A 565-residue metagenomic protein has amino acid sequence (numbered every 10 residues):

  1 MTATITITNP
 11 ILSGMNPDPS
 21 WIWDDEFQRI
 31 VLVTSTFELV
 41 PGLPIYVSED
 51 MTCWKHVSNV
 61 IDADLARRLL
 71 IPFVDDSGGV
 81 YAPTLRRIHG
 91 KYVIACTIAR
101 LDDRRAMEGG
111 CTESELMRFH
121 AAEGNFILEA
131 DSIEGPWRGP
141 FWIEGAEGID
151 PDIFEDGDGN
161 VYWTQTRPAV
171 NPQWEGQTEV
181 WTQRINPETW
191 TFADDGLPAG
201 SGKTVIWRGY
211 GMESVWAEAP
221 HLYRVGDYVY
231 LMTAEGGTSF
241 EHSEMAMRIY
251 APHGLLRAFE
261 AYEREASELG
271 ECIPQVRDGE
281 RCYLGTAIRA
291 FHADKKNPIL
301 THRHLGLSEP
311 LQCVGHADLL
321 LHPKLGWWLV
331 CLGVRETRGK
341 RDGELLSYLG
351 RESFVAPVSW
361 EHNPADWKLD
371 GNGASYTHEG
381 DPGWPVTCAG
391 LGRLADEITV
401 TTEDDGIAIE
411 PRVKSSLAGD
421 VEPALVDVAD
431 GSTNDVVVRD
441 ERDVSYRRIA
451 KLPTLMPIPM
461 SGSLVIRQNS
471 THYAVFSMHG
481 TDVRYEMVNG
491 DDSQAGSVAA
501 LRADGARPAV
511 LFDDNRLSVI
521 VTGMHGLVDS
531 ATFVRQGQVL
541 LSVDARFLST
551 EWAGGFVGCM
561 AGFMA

Functional and structural regions predicted by a protein language model:
M1-A565: Carbohydrate-active catalytic/glycan-binding domains of CAZyme proteins, especially the secreted or lumenal ectodomains
